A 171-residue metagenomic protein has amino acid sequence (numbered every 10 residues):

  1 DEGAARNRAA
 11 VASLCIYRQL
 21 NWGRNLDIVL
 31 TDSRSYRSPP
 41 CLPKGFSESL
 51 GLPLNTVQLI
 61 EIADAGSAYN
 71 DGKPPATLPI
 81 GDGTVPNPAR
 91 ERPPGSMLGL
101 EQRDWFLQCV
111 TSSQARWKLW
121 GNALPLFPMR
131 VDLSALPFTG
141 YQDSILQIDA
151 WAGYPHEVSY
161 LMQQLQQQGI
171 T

Functional and structural regions predicted by a protein language model:
D1-T171: Long, structured stretches of catalytic cores involved in phosphate-ester chemistry, encompassing
